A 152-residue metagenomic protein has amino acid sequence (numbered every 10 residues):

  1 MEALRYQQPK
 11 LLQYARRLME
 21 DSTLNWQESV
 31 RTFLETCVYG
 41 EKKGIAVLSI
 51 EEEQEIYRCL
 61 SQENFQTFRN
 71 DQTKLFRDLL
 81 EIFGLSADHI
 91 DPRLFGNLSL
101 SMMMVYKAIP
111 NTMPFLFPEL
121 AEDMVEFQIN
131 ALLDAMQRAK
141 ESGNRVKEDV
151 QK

Functional and structural regions predicted by a protein language model:
E2, Y6, Q13-K43: Hydrophobic alpha-helical connector segments
P9-L12, R58-G84, R93-N97, D123 (+1 more regions): Amphipathic alpha-helical packing segments from all-alpha helical-bundle domains
K10-Y14, G40-L48, L75, L79 (+2 more regions): A short secondary-structure junction motif
L18-S22, L48-E55, Y106, P110-M113: Secondary-structure edge/capping motif, primarily at the C-terminal ends of alpha-helices and the immediately following
W26, A46-V47, F95: Hydrophobic side chains within well-formed alpha-helices
F33, C37, I50-E51, S99-M103 (+1 more regions): Short alpha-helical scaffolding segments that buttress acidic/His motifs in well-ordered protein cores
E35-K74: Short secondary-structure transition hinges
E81-N130, A139-K152: Hydrophobic/aromatic-rich alpha-helical bundle segments in the mid-to-C-terminal region
